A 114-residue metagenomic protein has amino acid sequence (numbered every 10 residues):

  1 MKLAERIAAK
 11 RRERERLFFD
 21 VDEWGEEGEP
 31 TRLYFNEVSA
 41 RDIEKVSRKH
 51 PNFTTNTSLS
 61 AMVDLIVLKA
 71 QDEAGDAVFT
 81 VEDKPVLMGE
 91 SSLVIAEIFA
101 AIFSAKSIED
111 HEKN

Functional and structural regions predicted by a protein language model:
M1-E15: Extended acidic low-complexity intrinsically disordered regions
A9-R11, G25, S60: Generic marker of residues within folded, mature protein domains
E15-G28: Short acidic-hydrophobic surface loop/beta-edge motif
E27-N114: Short, surface-exposed, charged amphipathic helix/loop patches that serve as local interaction elements
